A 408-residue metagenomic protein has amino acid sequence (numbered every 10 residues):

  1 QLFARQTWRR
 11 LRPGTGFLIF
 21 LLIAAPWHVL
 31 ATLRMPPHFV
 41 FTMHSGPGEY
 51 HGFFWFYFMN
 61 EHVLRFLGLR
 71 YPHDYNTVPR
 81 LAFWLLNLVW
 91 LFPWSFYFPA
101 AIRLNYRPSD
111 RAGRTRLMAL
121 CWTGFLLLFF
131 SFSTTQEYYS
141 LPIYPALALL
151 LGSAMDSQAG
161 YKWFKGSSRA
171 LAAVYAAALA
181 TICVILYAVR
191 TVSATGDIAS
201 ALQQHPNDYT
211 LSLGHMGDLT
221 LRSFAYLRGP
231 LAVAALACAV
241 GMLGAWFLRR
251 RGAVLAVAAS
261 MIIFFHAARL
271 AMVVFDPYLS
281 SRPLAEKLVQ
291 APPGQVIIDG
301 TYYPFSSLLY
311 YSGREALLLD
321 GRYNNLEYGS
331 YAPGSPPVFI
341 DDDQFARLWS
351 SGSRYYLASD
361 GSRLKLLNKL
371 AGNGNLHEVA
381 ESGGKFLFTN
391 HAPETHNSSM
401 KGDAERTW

Functional and structural regions predicted by a protein language model:
Q1-L117, W122-T134, L149, S167-G229: Transmembrane-lumen/periplasm boundary regions of multi-pass, lipid-linked membrane glycan transferases
L11, Y138-I143: Hydrophobic alpha-helical membrane segments of integral membrane proteins
V63-R65, W90, N324, R363 (+1 more regions): Active-site/binding-pocket entry motifs
I102, L147-G160, A239: Transmembrane alpha-helical segments
W122, L141-G152: Alpha-helical transmembrane segments of multi-pass membrane proteins
L128-S140, R269-P277: Membrane-interface helix caps and helix-loop-helix hairpins in membrane proteins
G160-A199, R228-H266: Signature aromatic-anchored transmembrane alpha helix within multi-pass, membrane-resident enzymes that catalyze glycan
G229-C238, L255, A259-L370, G374 (+1 more regions): Short periplasmic/luminal acceptor-recognition loop of GT-C membrane glycosyltransferases, typified by
